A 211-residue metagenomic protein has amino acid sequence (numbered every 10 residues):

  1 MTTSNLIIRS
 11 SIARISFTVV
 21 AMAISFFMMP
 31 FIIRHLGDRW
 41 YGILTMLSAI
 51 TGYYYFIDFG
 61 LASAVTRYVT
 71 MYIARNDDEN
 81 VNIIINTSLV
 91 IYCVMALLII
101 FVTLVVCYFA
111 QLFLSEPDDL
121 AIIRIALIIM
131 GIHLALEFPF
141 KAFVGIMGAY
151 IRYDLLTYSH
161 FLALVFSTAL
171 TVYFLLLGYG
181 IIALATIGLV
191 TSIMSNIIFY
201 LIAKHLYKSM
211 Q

Functional and structural regions predicted by a protein language model:
M1-I7, A121, I197-Q211: Interhelical loop/hinge segments that connect adjacent transmembrane helices in multipass membrane
T2-N5, L36-W40, Y54-I91, A110-S115 (+1 more regions): Transmembrane-helix boundary and interhelical linker motifs in polytopic inner-membrane proteins
S4-I8, L134-H160, Y179-I182, A203-Y207: Membrane-interface junctions at transmembrane-helix termini in multi-pass inner-membrane proteins
N5, L36-L44, N76-N86, L97-G131 (+2 more regions): Membrane-interface helix-capping segments at transmembrane helix termini in multi-pass transporters
L6-M71, I100, L104, H133 (+3 more regions): Signature of the first transmembrane helix
L6-R14, S48, S88, A126 (+3 more regions): Hydrophobic alpha-helix/TM-entry signal in multi-pass membrane transporters
V105-Y108, P117-F140, T157-F166, M194: Alpha-helical transmembrane segments of multi-pass membrane proteins
R124, I128, S159-L206: Hydrophobic alpha-helical transmembrane segments
